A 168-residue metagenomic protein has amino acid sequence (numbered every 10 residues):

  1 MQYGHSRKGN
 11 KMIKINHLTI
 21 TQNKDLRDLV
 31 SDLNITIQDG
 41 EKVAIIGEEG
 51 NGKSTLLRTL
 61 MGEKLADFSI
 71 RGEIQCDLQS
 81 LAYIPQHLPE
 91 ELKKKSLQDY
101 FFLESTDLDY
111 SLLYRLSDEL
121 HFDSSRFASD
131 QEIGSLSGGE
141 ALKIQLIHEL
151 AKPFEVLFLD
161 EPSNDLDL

Functional and structural regions predicted by a protein language model:
K8-I15, T19-D32, F68-S69: A short, flexible loop at the N-terminus of ABC-type nucleotide-binding domains that lies
L29, I37-D39: Conserved hydrophobic segment flanking the Walker A/P-loop of ABC-type ATPase nucleotide-binding domains
K42-E48, S54-Y110: ABC ATPase nucleotide-binding domain signature region
E132-L136, E140: Conserved ABC ATPase signature
L146: Hydrophobic anchor residue at the start of the ABC signature
L157-E161: Catalytic Walker B motif of ABC-type/P-loop ATPase nucleotide-binding domains
N164-L166: ABC ATPase nucleotide-binding domain "signature" loop
